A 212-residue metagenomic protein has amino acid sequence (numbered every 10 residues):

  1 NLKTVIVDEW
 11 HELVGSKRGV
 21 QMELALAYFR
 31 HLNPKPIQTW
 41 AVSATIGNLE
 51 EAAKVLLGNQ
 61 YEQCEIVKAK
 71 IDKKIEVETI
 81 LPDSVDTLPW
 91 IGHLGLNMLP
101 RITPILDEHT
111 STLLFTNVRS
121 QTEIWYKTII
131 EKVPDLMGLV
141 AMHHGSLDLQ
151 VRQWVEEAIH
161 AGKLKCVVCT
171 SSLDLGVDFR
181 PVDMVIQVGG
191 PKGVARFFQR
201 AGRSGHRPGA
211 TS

Functional and structural regions predicted by a protein language model:
N1-S212: Helicase motor core with emphasis on the C-terminal RecA-like subdomain
